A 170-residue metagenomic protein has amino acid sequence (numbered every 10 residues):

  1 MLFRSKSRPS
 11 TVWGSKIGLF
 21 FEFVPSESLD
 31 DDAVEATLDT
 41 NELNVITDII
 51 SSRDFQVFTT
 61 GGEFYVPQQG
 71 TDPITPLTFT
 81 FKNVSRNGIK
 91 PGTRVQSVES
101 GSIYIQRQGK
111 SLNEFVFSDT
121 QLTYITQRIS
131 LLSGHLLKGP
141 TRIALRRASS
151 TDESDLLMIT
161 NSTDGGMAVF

Functional and structural regions predicted by a protein language model:
M1-L2: Short, small-residue-biased leader/transition segments that mark boundaries at the very start of proteins
S7-W13, M167: Short, surface-exposed terminal/edge motifs of secreted or surface/virion proteins that either
R8-P9, G18, Q69-D72: Short coil/turn linkers that define WD40 beta-propeller blade boundaries
S15-V34: Active-site-surrounding "flap" and adjacent substrate/cofactor-binding loops of secreted or lumenal enzymes, prototyped
T37-F170: Beta-sheet-dominated scaffold domains
